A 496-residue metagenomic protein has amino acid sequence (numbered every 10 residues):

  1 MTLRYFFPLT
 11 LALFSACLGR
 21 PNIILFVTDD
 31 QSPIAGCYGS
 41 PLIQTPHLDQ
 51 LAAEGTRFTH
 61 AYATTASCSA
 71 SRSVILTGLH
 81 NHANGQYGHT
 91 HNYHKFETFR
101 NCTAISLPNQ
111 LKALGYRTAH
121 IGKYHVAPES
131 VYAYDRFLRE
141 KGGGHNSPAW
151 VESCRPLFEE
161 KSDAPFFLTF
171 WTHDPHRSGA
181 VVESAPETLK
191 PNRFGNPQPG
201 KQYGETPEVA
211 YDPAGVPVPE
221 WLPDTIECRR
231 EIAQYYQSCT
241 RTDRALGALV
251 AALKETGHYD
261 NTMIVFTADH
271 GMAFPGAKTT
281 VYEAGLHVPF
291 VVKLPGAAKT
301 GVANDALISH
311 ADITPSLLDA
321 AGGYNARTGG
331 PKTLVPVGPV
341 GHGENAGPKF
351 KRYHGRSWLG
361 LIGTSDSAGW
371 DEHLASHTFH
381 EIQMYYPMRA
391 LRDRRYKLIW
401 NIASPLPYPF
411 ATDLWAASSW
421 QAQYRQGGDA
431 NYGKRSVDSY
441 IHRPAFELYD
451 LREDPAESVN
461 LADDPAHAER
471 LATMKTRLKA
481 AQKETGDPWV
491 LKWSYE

Functional and structural regions predicted by a protein language model:
Y5, L9-P21: Bacterial Sec-dependent signal peptides at the C-terminal "C-region" and cleavage site
R20-I24, E54-T59, A113-A119, S162-L168 (+3 more regions): Loop/turn elements at helix/coil->beta-strand transitions in domains of secreted/extracellular proteins
L25-T28, S32-G122, V126-K141: Active-site segment of extracytoplasmic enzymes that catalyze sulfate/phosphate-ester chemistry
D30-I43, V126, K141-H145, E159-A164 (+9 more regions): Active-site-proximal cap/lid insertion segments
P108, C154-F158, Y386-R392, I399 (+1 more regions): Short, surface-exposed beta-strand/loop micro-motifs that present aromatic residues
A119, D135-E160, E372: Acidic, His- and aromatic-enriched active-site or binding-groove loops in soluble protein domains that engage sugars
P348, G355-G360, G369-H373: Polar, glycine-rich mid-to-C-terminal structural blocks that act as macromolecule-binding/assembly scaffolds
